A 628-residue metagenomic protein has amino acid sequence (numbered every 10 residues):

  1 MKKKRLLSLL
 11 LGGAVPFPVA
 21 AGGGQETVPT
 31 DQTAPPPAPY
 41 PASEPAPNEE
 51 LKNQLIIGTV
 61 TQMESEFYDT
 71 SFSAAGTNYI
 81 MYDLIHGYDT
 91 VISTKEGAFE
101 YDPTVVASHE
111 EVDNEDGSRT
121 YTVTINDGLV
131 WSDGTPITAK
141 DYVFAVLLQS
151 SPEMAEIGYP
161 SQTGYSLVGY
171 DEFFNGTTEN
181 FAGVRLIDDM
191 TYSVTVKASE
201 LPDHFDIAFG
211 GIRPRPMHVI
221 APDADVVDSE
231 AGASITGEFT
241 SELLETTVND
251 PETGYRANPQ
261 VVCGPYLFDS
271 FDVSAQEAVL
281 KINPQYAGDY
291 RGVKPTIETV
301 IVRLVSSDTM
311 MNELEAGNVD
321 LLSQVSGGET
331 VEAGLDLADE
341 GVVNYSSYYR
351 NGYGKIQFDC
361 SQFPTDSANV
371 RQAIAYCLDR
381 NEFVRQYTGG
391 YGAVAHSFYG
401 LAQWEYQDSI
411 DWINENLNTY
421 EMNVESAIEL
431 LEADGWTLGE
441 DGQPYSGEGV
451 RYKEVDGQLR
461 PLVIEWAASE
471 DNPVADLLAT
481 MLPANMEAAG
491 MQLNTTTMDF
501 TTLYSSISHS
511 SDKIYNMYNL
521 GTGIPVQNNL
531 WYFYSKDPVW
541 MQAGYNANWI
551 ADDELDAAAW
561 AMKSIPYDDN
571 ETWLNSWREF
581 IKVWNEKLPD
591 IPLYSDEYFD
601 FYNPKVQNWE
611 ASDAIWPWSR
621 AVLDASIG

Functional and structural regions predicted by a protein language model:
M1-K52, E115, L438-D456, S626-G628: Short, low-complexity disordered leader/linker segments with a strong preference for bacterial N-terminal type II
L55-D116: N-terminal lobe/hinge region of extracytoplasmic solute-binding protein
K95-E96, G210-G292, T299, E429: Gly/Pro-rich hinge or "lid" segments in bacterial periplasmic/extracellular proteins
A107-T163, I187, S193, E313 (+2 more regions): Aromatic- and charge-enriched surface segment that lines or borders ligand/interaction sites
Y159-L243: Surface-exposed binding/hinge segments that line and control ligand-binding clefts or catalytic entry sites
E252-A257, Q285-A333, P483, Q492: Ligand-site clamp/hinge motif
K281, D366-P483, E579: Append "and occasionally in soluble cytosolic enzymes with long acidic Gly/Pro-rich linkers
C377-W412, V474-P483, S508-G628: Detector for C-terminal structural segments
